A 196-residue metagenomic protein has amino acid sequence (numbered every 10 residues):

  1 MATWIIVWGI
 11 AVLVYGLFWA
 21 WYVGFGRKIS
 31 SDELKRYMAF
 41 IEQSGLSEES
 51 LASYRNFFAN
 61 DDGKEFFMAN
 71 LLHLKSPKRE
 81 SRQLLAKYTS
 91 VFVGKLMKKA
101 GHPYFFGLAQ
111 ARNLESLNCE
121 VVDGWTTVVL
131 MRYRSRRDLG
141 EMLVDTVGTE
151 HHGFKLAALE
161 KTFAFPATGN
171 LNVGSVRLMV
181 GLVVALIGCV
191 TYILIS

Functional and structural regions predicted by a protein language model:
A2-G124, T168-S196: Short S/T/G/P-rich N-terminal loop/turn motif that feeds into the first structured element of a domain
E80, R134-H151: Short amphipathic alpha-helices within nucleic acid-binding modules
V122-R136: Hydrophobic alpha-helical transmembrane segments
R132-M142, C189-S196: Extended, charge-rich low-complexity interaction segments
H151-A167: Conserved short beta-strand edge segments in small beta-sheet-based binding/regulatory domains
